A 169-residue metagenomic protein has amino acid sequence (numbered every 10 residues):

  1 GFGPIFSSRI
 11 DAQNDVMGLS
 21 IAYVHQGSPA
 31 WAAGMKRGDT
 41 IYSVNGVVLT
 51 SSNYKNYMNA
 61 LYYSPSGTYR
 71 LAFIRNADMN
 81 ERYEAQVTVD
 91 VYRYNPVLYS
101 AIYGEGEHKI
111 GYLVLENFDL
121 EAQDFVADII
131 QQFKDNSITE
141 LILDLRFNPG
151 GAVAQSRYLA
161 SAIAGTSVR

Functional and structural regions predicted by a protein language model:
F2-S43, V47-T50, D119-Q123: PDZ/PDZ-like domain segments forming the peptide/carboxylate-binding groove, activating on the N-terminal beta-strands
P4-F6, I21, L71, V87 (+4 more regions): Generic structural hydrophobic/aromatic packing signal, biased to beta-strands
I10, A77, F147-G150: Short, internal active-site loops enriched in acidic
D11-A12, V16, V87, L141-D144: Short N-terminal helix-initiation segments at or just after the protein's N-terminus
I21-V24, N95-S100, I142: Hydrophobic aliphatic residue packing
Q26, S43-G46, Q131-D135, S161-V168: Sec-exported extracytoplasmic/periplasmic mature domains
N45, L49-I138: C-terminal, low-ordered peptide segments at domain boundaries
T139-R169: Glycine- and acidic-residue-enriched helix-capping/beta->alpha junction motif
